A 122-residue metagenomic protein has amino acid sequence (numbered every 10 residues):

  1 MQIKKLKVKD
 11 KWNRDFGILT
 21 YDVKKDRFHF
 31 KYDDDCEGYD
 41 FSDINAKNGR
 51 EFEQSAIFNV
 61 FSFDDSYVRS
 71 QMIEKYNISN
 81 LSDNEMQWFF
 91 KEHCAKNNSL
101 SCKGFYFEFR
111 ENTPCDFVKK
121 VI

Functional and structural regions predicted by a protein language model:
M1-I122: Phosphate/dinucleotide-binding and metal-coordinating scaffold of catalytic cores in nucleotide-dependent enzymes
